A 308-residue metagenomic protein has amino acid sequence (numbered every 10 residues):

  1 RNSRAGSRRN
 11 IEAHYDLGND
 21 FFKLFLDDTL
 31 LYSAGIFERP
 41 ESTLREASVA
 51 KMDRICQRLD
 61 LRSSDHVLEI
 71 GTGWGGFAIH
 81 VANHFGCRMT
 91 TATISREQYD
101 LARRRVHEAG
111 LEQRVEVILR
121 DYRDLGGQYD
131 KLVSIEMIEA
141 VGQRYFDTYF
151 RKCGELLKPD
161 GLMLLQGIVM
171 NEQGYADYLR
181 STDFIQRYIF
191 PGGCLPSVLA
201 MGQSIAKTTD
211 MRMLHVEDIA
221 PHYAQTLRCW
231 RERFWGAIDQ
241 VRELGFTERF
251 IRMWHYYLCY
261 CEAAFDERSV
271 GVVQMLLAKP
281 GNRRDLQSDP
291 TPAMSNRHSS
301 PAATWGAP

Functional and structural regions predicted by a protein language model:
R1-L26: N-terminal auxiliary segments of SAM/dcSAM-dependent transferases
S63-G71: Conserved class I S-adenosyl-L-methionine
W74-F85: Conserved SAM-binding loop of SAM-dependent methyltransferases across substrates and taxa, primarily the Class I
A102-R103: Conserved SAM-binding loop
R123-V133: A short acidic, Gly/Pro-enriched loop at the edge of an enzyme's catalytic core that lines a small-molecule cofactor
D147-P159: A short glycine-rich, Lys/Arg-flanked "PGG" loop and its adjoining helix->strand segment in the class I
D160-I168: Conserved beta-strand signature within the Rossmann-like core of class I S-adenosyl-L-methionine
V169-D285, S299: Substrate-binding/catalytic lobe of Class I Rossmann-like enzymes that use SAM or dcSAM, i.e., the mid-to-C-terminal
